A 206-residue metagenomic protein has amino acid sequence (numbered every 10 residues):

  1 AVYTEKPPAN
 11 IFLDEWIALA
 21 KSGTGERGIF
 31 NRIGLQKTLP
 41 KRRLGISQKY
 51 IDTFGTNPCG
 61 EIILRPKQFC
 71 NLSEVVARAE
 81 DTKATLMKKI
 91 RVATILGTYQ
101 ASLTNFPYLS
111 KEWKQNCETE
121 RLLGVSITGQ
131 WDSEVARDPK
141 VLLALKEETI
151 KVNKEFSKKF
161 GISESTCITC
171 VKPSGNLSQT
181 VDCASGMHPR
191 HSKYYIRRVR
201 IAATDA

Functional and structural regions predicted by a protein language model:
A1-E26, F30-R32: Polar, glycine-rich mid-to-C-terminal structural blocks that act as macromolecule-binding/assembly scaffolds
A1-P7, A101-K114, L122, I127-P173: Internal maturation/activation junctions in enzymes
W16-A20, W131, K146, I150-S157 (+2 more regions): Short, well-ordered alpha-helical packing segments
L19, T166-C183: Active-site and channel-lining beta-strand-loop segments that bind or position nucleotide-derived/phosphorylated
K21-E134, V199-A202: Function-dense linear segments that define catalytic or interfacial modules in macromolecule-processing proteins
I63-P66, V76-R78, K172, V181-C183 (+1 more regions): Non-catalytic terminal/interface segments that mediate subunit docking, oligomerization, and allosteric communication
S73, D81, N176-Q179, M187-H188: Intein-associated homing endonuclease modules of the LAGLIDADG/DOD-type, together with closely related HINT-family
A184-A206: Catalytic or ion-translocation cores adjacent to nucleophile or general acid/base/metal-coordination motifs in diverse
